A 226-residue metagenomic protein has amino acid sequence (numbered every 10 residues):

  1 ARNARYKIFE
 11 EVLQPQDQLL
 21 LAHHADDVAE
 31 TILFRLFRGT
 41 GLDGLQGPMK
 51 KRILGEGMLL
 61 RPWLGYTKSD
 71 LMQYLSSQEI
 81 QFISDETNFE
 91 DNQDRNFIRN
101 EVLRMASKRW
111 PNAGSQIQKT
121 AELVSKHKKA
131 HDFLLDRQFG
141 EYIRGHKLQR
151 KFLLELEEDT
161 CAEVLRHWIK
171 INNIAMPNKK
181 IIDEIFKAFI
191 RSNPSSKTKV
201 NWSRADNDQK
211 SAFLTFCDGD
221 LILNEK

Functional and structural regions predicted by a protein language model:
A1, D94, R109, E157 (+1 more regions): Catalytic cores of large soluble enzymes that bind and process phosphate-bearing ligands
A1-E10, L42: ATP-dependent adenylate-handling ligase core
A4, R52-M58, Q118-K226: AMP-forming adenylation/ATP pyrophosphatase catalytic core
I8-P15, Y142: Alpha-helix C-terminal capping segments
F9, L71-L75, L165: Structural element of the ATP-grasp superfamily
Q14-A22, D27-T120, Q149-L154: Catalytic subdomain that performs nucleotidyl-dependent activation
